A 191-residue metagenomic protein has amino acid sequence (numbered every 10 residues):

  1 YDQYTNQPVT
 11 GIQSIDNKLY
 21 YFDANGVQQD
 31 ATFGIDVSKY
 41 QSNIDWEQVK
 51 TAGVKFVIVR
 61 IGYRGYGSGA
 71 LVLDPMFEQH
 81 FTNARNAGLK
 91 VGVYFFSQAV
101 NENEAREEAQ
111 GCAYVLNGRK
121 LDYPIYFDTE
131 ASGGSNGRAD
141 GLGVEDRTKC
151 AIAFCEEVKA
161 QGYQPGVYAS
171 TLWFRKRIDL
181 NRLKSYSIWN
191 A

Functional and structural regions predicted by a protein language model:
Y1-T32: Extracellular adhesion/carbohydrate-binding repeat motifs centered on closely spaced tryptophans
Q28-R64: Boundary/entry segment of secreted carbohydrate-active catalytic domains
F33-V37, K55-V59, L89-F95, I125-F127 (+2 more regions): Hydrophobic faces of well-ordered beta-strands that scaffold small-molecule active sites in alpha/beta enzyme cores
I35, V49, A84, F127 (+1 more regions): Conserved, mostly hydrophobic/aromatic
K39-S42, F56, G62-G67, S97-E102 (+3 more regions): Solvent-exposed loop/turn segments at secondary-structure junctions within structured extracellular/periplasmic domains
I44-G53, P75-L89, C112-L121: Acidic (Asp/Glu)-rich catalytic clusters
L73-M76, A99-A113: Glycine-rich anion/phosphate-binding loops
Y114-I125, T129-A191: Surface-exposed substrate-engagement region within the catalytic domains of secreted or surface-exposed extracellular
